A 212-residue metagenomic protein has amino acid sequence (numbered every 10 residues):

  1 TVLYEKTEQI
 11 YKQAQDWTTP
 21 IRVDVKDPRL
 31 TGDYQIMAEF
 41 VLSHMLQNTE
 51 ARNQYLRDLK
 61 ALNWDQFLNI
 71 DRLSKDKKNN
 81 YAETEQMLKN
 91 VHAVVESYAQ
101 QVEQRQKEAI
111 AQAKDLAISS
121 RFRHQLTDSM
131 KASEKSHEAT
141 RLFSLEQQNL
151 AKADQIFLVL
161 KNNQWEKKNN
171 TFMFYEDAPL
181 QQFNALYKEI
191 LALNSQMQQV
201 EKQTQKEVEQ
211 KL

Functional and structural regions predicted by a protein language model:
T1-Y81, E85: Leu/Val/Ala/Ile-rich N-terminal alpha-helices, chiefly Sec-type signal peptides and the beginnings
E5, K12, R123, M173-Y175 (+1 more regions): Compositionally biased, low-structure terminal segments
Q15-R22, A117, Q205, E209: Glycine-centered secondary-structure boundary/capping sites
Q35, E39, H124, M130 (+3 more regions): Generic alpha-helical secondary structure signal
N48, V95, E146, I190-L193 (+1 more regions): Amphipathic alpha-helical coiled-coil segments
K60-F172: Extended amphipathic alpha-helical interaction segments
W165-L212: A cross-kingdom marker for long, charged
